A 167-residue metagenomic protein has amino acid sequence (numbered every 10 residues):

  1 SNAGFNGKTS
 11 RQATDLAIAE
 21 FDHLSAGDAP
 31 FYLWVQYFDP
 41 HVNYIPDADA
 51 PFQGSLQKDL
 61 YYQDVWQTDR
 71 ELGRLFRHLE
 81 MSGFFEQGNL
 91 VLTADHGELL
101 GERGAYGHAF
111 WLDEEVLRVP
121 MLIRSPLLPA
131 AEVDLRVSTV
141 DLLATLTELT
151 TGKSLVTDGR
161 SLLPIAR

Functional and structural regions predicted by a protein language model:
S1-R167: Catalytic domains that recognize anionic headgroups
